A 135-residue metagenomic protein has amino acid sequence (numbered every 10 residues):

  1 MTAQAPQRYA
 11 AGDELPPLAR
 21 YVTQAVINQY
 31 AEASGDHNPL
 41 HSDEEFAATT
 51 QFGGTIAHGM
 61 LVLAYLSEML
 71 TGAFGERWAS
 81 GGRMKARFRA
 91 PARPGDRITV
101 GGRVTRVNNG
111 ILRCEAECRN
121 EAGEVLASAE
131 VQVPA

Functional and structural regions predicted by a protein language model:
M1-L15, F88, A92-A135: HotDog/MaoC-like acyl-thioester-processing domains
M1-T55: Catalytic strand-loop segment that frames the active site of acyl-thioester-processing enzymes
A11, L18, V26, D36 (+3 more regions): A generic structural signal for short beta-strands and their flanking turns/coil linkers
E32-D36, T71-G75, E121: Short, intrinsically disordered, mixed-charge
A48-A57, L61-V104, L112-R113: Hydrophobic beta-strand-centered segment that forms part of the acyl-chain substrate-binding groove
